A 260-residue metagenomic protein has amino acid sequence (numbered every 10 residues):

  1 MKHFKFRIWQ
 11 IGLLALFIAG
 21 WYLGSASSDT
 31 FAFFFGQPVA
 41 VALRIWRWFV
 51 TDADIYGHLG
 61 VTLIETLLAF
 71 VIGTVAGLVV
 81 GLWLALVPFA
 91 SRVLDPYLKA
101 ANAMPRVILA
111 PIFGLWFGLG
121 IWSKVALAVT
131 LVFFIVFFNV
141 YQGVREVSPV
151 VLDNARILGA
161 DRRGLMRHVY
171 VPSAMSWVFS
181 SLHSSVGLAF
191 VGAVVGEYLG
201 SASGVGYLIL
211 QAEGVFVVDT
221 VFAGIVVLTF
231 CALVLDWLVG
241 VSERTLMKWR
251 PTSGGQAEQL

Functional and structural regions predicted by a protein language model:
M1-S25: N-terminal signal-anchor/first transmembrane alpha helix
S27-V71: Periplasmic/extracellular loop-to-transmembrane helix junction in inner-membrane transport proteins
I55, L59, L63, V93-A100 (+7 more regions): Hydrophobic alpha-helical elements at and bordering transmembrane segments of multi-pass membrane proteins
L68-L98: Transmembrane-helix boundary motif in ABC transporter permease subunits
P88, R145, S176, F222-L260: C-terminal transmembrane helix and the adjacent membrane-cytosol boundary/short C-terminal tail of inner/organellar
K99-I135, Q142-G143: Generic hydrophobic transmembrane alpha-helix motif, especially the helices
A126, T130, R163-G196, A223 (+1 more regions): Transmembrane alpha-helices
N139-S184, V205, I209: Short cytoplasmic-facing helical segments at TM-TM junctions of multi-pass membrane proteins
